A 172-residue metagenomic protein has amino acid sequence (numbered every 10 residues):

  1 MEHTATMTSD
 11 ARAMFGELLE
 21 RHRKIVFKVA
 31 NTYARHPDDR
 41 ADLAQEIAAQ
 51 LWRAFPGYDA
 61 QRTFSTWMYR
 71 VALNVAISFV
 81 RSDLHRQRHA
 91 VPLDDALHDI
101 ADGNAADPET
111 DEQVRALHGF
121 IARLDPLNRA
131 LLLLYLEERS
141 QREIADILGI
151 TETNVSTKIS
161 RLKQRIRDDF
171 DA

Functional and structural regions predicted by a protein language model:
E2-T6, M14-F15, A90-V91, I147 (+1 more regions): C-terminal edge and immediately downstream basic/flexible tail or linker adjoining helix-turn-helix-like DNA-binding
T4-K28, A41: A short, charge-rich alpha-helical start-of-domain segment used by transcription regulators
L19-P37, R53-A54, I121: Amphipathic, Lys/Arg- and hydrophobic-enriched alpha-helical face
R23, F27, A48, D125 (+2 more regions): C-terminal flanking helix
K28, D42-A49, R53, R62-N74: Structural recognition of an alpha-helix C-terminal capping motif at a helix-to-coil junction
G57-D59, R70-V91, T110: Arg/Lys-rich amphipathic alpha helix in sigma70-family domain 2
L73, I77, R142, D146-A172: DNA-recognition helix of helix-turn-helix
A101-L132, E137-D146, R167: Amphipathic alpha-helical segment used for protein-protein interaction
